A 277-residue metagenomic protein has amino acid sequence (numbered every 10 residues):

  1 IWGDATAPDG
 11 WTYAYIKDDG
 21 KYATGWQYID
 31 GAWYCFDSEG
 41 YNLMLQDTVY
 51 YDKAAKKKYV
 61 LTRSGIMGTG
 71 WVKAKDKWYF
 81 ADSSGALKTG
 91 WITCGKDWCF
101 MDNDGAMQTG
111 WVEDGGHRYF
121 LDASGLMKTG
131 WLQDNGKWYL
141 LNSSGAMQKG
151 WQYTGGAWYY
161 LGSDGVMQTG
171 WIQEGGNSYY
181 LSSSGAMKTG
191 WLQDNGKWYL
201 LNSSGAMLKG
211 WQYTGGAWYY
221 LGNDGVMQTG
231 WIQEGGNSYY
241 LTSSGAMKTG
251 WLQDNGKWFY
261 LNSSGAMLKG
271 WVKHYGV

Functional and structural regions predicted by a protein language model:
I1-V277: Extracellular adhesion/carbohydrate-binding repeat motifs centered on closely spaced tryptophans
